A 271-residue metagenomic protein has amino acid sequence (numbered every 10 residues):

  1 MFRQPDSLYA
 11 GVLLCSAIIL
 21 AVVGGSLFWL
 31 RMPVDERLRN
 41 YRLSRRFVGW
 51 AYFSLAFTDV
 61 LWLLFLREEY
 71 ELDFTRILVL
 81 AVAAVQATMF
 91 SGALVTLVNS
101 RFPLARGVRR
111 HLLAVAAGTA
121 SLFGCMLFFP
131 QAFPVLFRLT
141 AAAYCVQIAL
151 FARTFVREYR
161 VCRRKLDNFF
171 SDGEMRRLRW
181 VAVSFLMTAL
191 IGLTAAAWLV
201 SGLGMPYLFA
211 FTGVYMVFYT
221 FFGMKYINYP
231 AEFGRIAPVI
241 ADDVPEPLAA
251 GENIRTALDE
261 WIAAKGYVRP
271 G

Functional and structural regions predicted by a protein language model:
M1-A120, G124, L139: N-terminal low-complexity or simple alpha-helical regulatory segments that function as activation/interaction modules
L30-V34, R157-C162, Y226-R235: Membrane-interface capping segments at transmembrane-helix boundaries
D35-F57, H111-V115, L136-W198, L208-F218: Alpha-helical transmembrane segments of multi-pass integral membrane proteins
F57-F65, T119-F133, T188-S201: C-terminal ends of transmembrane alpha-helices and the immediately adjacent extracellular/lumenal or cytosolic loop
L61, V95, N99, V156-R160 (+2 more regions): Membrane-water interface at transmembrane helix exits
Y70-A81, A132-A143, G204-V214: Non-cytosolic membrane-interface motifs at loop->transmembrane helix junctions
V214-N228: Alpha-helical membrane-embedded segments
I227-G271: Membrane-proximal linker segments that couple transmembrane helices to downstream signaling/catalytic modules
